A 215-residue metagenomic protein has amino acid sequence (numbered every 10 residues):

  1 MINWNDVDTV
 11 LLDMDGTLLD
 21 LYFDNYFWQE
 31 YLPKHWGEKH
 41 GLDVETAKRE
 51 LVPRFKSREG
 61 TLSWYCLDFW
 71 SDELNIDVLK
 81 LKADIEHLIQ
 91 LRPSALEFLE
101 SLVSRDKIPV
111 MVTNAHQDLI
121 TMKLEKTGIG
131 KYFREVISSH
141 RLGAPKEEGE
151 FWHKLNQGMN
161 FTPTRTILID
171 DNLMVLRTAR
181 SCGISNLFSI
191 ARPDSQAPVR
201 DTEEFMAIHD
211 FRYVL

Functional and structural regions predicted by a protein language model:
M1-D8, E100, H116-Q117, T121-L215: Asp-based, Mg2+/Mn2+-dependent phosphohydrolase catalytic module
I2-E97, H116-D118: N-terminal helical cap/lid subdomain that shapes the substrate entry/recognition surface in HAD-like hydrolases
T17, T113, T166: Ser/Thr-centric signal marking residues that sit in or immediately flank functional binding/regulatory motifs
L42, I76, K107, F161 (+1 more regions): Short glycine/serine/threonine/alanine-rich loop segments
S63, R105, N172: Flexible coil/turn residues that form the inter-helical turn or adjacent wing/linker of helix-turn-helix
I76-Q90, A95-T127, F133-S139: Substrate-recognition element of Asp-dependent hydrolases with the DxDx(T/V) motif
